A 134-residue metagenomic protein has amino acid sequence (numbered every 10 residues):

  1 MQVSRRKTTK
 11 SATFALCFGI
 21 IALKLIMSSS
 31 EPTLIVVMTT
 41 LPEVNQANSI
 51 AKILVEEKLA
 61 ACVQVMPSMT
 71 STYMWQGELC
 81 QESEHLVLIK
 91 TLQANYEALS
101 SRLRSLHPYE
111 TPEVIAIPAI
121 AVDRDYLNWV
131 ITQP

Functional and structural regions predicted by a protein language model:
Q2-V3, K7-P134: Positively charged, small/polar-rich N-terminal and surface patches that mediate targeting and assembly and bind
